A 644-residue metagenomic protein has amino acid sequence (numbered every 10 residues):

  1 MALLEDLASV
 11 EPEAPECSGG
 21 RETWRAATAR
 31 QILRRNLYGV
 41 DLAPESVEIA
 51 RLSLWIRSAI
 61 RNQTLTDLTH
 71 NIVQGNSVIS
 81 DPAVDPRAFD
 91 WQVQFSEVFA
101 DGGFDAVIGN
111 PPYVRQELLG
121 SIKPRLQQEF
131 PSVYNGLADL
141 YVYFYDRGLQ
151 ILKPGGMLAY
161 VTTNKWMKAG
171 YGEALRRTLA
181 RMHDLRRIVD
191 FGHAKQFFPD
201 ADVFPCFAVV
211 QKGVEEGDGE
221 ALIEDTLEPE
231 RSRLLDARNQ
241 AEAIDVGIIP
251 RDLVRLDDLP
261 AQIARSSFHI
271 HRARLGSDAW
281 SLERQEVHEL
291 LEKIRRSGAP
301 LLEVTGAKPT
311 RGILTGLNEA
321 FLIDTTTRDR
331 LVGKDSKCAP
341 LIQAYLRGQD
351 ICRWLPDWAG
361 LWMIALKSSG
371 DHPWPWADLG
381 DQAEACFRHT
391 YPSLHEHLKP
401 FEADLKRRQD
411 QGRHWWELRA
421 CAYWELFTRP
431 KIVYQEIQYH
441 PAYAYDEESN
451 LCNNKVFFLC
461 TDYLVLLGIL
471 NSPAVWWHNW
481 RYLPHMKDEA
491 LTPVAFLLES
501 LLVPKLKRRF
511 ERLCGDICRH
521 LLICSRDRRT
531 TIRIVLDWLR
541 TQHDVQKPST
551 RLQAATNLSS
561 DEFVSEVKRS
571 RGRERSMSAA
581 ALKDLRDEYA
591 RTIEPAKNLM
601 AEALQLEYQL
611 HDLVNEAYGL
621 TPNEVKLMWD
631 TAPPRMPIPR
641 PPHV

Functional and structural regions predicted by a protein language model:
A2-D6, V10, D41, E45 (+21 more regions): Generic, well-ordered alpha-helical scaffold segments in large soluble proteins
L3-I32, S58-N71, L126: Flexible phosphate/Mg2+-sensing switch loops adjacent to catalytic phosphate-binding sites
L4, L42-V84, W91-S336, Y443-V456 (+2 more regions): Signature of N6-adenine DNA methyltransferases within the class I
E11-P15, Q63-L68, Q411-W416, H485-K487 (+2 more regions): Short, glycine/acidic-rich hinge or "gate" loops at secondary-structure transitions that mediate conformational
P15-R25, I32, E417-R419, L483-D488 (+1 more regions): Active-site-adjacent structural elements in folded domains
N36-L37: Short beta-strand element of Class I
V142, L149, P260-A261, S267-R519 (+2 more regions): Polybasic, glycine- and aromatic-enriched phosphate-binding surface used to engage nucleic acids
G276-S281, S297-E303, S393, K505-V644: Non-catalytic DNA-recognition/assembly elements of restriction-modification systems
